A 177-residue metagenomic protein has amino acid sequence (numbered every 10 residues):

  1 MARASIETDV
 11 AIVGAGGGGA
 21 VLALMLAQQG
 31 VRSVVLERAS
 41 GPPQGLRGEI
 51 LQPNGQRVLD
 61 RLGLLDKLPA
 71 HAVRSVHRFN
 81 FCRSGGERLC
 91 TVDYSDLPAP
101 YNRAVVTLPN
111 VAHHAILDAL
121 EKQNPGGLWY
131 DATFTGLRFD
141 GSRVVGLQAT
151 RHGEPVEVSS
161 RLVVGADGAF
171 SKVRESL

Functional and structural regions predicted by a protein language model:
A2-G18: Beta1/beta-strand and adjacent pyrophosphate-binding region of the FAD-binding site in flavoprotein oxidoreductases
I6-T8, G153-L162: Core beta-strand elements of the Rossmann-like FAD/NAD(P) dinucleotide-binding domain in flavoenzyme oxidoreductases
G18, G41, F170: Conserved Rossmann-like nucleotide-cofactor binding loop
A27-R47: Glycine-rich FAD pyrophosphate-binding loop
Q52-A119: Active-site-adjacent segment of FAD-dependent monooxygenases/related oxidoreductases
Y130-V144: A conserved short coil-to-beta-strand element within the FAD-binding core of flavoproteins
G165-L177: Flavin (primarily FAD) binding-site architecture
